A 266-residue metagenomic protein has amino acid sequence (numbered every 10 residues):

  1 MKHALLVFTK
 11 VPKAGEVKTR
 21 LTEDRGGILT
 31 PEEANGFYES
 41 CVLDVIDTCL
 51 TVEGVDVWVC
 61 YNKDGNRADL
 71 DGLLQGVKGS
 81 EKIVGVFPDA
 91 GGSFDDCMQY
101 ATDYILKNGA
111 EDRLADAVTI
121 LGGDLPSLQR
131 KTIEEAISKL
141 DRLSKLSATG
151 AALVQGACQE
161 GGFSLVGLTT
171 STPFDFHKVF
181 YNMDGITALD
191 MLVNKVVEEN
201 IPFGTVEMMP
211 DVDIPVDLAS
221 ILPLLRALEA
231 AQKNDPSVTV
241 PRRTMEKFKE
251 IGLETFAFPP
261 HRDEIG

Functional and structural regions predicted by a protein language model:
M1-E23: N-terminal nucleotide-binding beta1-loop-alpha1 segment
G36-V55: A short, N-terminal amphipathic alpha-helix
G54-K63: Short beta-strand/loop segment that forms part of the nucleotide-sugar
D69-D116: Short phosphate-binding loop-to-helix
A117-L121: Short aromatic-hydrophobic micro-motifs that form the base-stacking/packing surface for donor nucleotide recognition
L125-E160: Conserved donor-nucleotide/metal-binding helix-loop-beta segment in metal-dependent transferases, i.e., the alpha-helix
P173-L192: Short, glycine-/small-residue-rich phosphate/pyrophosphate-handling segment
T187-G266: Conserved alpha/beta core of the MobA/IspD/sugar-nucleotide pyrophosphorylase nucleotidyltransferase superfamily
